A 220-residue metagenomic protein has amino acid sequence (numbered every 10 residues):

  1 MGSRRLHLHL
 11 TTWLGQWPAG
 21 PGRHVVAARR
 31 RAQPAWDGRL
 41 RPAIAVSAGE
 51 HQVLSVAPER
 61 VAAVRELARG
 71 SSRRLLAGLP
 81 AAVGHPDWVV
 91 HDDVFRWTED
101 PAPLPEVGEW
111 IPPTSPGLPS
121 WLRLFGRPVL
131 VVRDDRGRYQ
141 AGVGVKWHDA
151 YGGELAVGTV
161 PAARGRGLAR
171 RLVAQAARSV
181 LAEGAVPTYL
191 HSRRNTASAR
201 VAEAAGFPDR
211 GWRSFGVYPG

Functional and structural regions predicted by a protein language model:
M1-L118: Acyl-donor-binding surface of acyltransferase catalytic domains
Q52-S55, Y151, V180-S192: Conserved GNAT acetyl-CoA-binding A-motif
R60-A63, P161, G216: Short, surface-exposed beta-strand-loop junctions and turns on beta-sheet-rich folds
V89-T98, P208-G220: Conserved catalytic-core motifs of GNAT/GCN5-like acyltransferases
L104-R138: Internal catalytic-core helix/loop-beta-alpha segment that presents or stabilizes conserved functional determinants
G126-P128, D134-D135, Q140-G152, A156-V160: A conserved beta-strand-loop-helix scaffold within acyl/acetyltransferase catalytic domains
T159, G165-L181, A199-A204: Conserved acetyl-CoA-binding loop-helix of GNAT-fold acetyltransferases
T188-A199, P208, G216-P219: Conserved beta-strand-loop-alpha-helix junction that forms the acyl-donor binding cleft
